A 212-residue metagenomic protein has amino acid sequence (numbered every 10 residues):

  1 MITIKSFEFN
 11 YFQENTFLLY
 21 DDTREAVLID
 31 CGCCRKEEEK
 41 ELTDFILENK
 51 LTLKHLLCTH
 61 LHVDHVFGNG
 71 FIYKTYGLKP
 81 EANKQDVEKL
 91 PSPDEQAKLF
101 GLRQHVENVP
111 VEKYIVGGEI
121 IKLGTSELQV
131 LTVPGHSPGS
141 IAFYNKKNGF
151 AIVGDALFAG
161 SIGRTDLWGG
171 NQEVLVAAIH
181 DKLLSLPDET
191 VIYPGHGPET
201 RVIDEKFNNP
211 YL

Functional and structural regions predicted by a protein language model:
M1-N49, A142-G154: Conserved beta-strand hairpin/beta-sheet module of binuclear metal-dependent hydrolase folds, prominently
F7-E8, Q104, P110-E112, T132-P134: Short Gly/Pro-enriched turn/cap motifs at secondary-structure boundaries
F17, K113, G118-E119, I141 (+1 more regions): Residue-level detector of beta-strand structural context in well-folded domains
V27, L57, P80, I152 (+1 more regions): Residue-level marker for buried hydrophobic side chains located in beta-strands that build the well-ordered beta-sheet
L28-D30, H55-L57, V130-T132: Short catalytic-loop micro-motif centered on adjacent basic/acidic residues
C33-C34, Q96, S126-L212: Metallo-beta-lactamase
C34-E39, T43-K122, N208-Y211: Active-site HxH/HxHxD metal-binding segment of metal-dependent hydrolases
